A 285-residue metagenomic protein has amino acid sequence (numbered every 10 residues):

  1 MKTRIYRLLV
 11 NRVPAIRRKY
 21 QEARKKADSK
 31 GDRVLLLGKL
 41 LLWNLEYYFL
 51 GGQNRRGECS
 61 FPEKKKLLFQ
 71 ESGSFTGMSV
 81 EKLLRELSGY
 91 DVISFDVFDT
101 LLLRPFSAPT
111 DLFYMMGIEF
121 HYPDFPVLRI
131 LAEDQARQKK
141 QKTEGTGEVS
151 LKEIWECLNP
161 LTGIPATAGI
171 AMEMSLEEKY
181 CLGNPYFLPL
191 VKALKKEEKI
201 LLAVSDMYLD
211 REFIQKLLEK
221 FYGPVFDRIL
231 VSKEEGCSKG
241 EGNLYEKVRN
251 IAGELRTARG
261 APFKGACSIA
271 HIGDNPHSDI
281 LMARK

Functional and structural regions predicted by a protein language model:
M1-F95: Non-catalytic pre-domain segments flanking phosphatase-related domains
K82-I130: Active-site neighborhood of HAD-like aspartate-dependent phosphohydrolases
F98-L102, S107-A108, M207-R211, E235-C237 (+1 more regions): Short, solvent-exposed loop/turn segments at secondary-structure junctions
M116-M172: A metal-dependent, Asp-based hydrolase signature
A166-E219, I229-L230: Substrate-recognition element of Asp-dependent hydrolases with the DxDx(T/V) motif
F221-N243: Glycine/Thr-rich beta-alpha phosphate-binding loop at enzyme active sites
G240-H277: Conserved Lys-Pro-Asp/Glu-containing loop-to-beta segment of HAD-superfamily phosphomonoesterases, centered on
N275-K285: Acidic, divalent-metal-coordinating active-site segment for phosphoryl/phosphodiester hydrolysis, typified by short
